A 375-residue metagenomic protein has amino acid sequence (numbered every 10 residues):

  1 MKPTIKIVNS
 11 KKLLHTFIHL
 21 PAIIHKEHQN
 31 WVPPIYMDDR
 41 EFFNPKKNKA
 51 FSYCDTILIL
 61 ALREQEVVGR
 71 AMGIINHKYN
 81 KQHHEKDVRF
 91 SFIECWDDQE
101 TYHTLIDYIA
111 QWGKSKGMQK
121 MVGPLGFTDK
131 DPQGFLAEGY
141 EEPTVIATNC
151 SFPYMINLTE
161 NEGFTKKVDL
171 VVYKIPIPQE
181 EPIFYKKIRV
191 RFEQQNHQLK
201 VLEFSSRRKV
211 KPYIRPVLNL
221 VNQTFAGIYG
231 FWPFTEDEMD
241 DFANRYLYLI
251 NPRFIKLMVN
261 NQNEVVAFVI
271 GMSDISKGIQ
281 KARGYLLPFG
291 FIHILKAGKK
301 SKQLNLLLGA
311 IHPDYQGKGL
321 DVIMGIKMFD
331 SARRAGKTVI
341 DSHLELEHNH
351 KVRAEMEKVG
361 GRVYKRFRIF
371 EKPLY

Functional and structural regions predicted by a protein language model:
M1-N30, I369, Y375: Generic start-of-chain signal for non-secretory N-termini
P3, N149-G230: Acyltransferase donor/substrate-recognition loop-hinge adjacent to the catalytic core
I7, E142-I146, F204: Acyl-group handling in specialized metabolite and lipid biosynthesis
P21-R63, A71-K81, F204-A310: A conserved beta-strand-loop-helix scaffold within acyl/acetyltransferase catalytic domains
Q82-G163, A282-K358: Acyl-donor binding region in acyl/amide transferases
K358, V363-I369, P373: A structural motif corresponding to the C-terminal lobe/cap of the Radical SAM core domain
